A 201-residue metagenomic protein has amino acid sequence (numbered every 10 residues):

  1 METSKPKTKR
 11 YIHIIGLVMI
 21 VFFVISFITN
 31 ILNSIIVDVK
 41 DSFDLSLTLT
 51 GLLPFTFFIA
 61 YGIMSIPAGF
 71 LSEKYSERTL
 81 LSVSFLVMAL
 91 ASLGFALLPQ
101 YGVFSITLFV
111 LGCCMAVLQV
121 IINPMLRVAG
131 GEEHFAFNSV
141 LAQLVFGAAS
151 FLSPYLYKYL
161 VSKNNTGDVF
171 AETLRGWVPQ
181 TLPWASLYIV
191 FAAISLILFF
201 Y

Functional and structural regions predicted by a protein language model:
H13-L45, A68, N123, S153-Y157: Extracytoplasmic
D44, S76, L97-G102: Helix-breaking motifs and short loop linkers at transmembrane-helix boundaries and internal kinks in secondary membrane
L52-F70: Central cavity-lining transmembrane alpha-helices of secondary-active solute carriers, predominantly the Major
L86-Q100: C-terminal ends and interior cores of transmembrane alpha-helices in multi-pass membrane transporters/permeases
V117-G131: Intracellular juxtamembrane helix-capping segments at the cytosolic ends of symmetry-related transmembrane helices
A136-N165: Glycine-rich segments within core transmembrane alpha-helices of 12-TM secondary carriers
T181-Y201: Symmetry-related core transmembrane helices of the 12-TM Major Facilitator Superfamily/SLC fold
